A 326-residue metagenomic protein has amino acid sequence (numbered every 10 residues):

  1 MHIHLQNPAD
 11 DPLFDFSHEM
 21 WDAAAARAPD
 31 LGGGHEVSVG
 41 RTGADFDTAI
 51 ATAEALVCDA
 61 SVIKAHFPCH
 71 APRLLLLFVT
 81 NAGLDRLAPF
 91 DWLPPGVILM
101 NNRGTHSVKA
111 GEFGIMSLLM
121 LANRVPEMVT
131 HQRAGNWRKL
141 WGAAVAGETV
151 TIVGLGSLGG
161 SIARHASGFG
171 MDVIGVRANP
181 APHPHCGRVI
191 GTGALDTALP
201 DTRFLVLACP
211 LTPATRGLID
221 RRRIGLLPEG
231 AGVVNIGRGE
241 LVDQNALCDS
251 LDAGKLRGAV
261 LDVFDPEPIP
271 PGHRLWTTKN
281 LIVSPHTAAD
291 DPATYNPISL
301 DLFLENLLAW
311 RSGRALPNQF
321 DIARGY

Functional and structural regions predicted by a protein language model:
M1-A55: N-terminal glycine-/charge-rich "phosphate-binding" loop or analogous flexible N-terminal tail
T52-V129: Phosphate/diphosphate ligand-binding glycine-rich loop within oxidoreductases
H66-R73, F90-P94, I224-E229, S250-K255 (+1 more regions): Short, conserved loop/helix-junction motifs that constitute active-site signature segments in enzyme catalytic cores
L99, G230, I236-Y326: Rossmann-like dinucleotide-binding domain for NAD(H)/NADP(H)
G111-E127, G168-F169, D301-R314: Oxidoreductase and adenylate-handling cofactor-binding alpha/beta cores
M128-S161: Glycine-rich NAD(P)-binding loop of Rossmann-like domains
G168-H185: NAD(P)-binding Rossmann-fold cofactor-contacting core
P180-R274: Rossmann-like adenosine-cofactor binding region
